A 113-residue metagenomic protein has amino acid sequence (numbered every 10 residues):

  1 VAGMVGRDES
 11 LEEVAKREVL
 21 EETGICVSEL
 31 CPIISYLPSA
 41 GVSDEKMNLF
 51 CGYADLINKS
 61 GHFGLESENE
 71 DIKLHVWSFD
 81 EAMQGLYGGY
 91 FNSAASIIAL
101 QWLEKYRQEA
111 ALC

Functional and structural regions predicted by a protein language model:
V1-R17, F63-E68, I72, L112-C113: Conserved Nudix-box catalytic region and its N-terminal flanking loop in Nudix hydrolases and closely related
G24-I25, F91: Helix N-cap/coil-helix junction residues
C26-I33: A short coil-to-beta-strand element that immediately follows conserved catalytic motifs
S39-S60: Active-site-adjacent beta-strand/loop module that shapes the phosphate/pyrophosphate-binding cleft
G64-Y90: NUDIX/MutT-family hydrolases
D80-C113: Long hydrophobic alpha-helical segments typical of transmembrane helices together with their membrane-interfacial
